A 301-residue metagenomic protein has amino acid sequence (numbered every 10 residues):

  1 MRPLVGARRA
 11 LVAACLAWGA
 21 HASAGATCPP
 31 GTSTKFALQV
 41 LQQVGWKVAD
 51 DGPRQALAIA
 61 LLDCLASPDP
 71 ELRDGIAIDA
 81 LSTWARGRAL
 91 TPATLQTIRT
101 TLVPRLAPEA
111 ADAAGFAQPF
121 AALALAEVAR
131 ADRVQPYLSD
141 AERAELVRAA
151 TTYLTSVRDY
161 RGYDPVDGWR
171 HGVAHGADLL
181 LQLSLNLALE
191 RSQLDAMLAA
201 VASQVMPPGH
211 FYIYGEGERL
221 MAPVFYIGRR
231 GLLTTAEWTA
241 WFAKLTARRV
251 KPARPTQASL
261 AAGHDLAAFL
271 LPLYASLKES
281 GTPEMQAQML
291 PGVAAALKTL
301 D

Functional and structural regions predicted by a protein language model:
M1-L11: Bacterial N-terminal signal peptides that target proteins for export
G19-S23: N-terminal signal peptide c-region/cleavage motif recognized by signal peptidases
G25-G45: Short N-terminal segments immediately surrounding and downstream of signal-peptide cleavage
Q43-T151, W238, Q257-A258, T282: Alpha-helical solenoid scaffolds in large eukaryotic transport, assembly, and signaling factors
A56-A60, S67, E71, A93 (+6 more regions): Surface-exposed, polar/charged faces of alpha-helical domains in mature secreted/periplasmic/lumenal proteins
A60, G75-D79, F120, A149 (+6 more regions): Alpha-solenoid helical repeat scaffolds
R99, V103, A107-G231: Eukaryote-skewed repeat-based solenoidal scaffolds used as protein-protein interaction platforms, primarily
G228, A243-D301: A cross-kingdom marker for long, charged
